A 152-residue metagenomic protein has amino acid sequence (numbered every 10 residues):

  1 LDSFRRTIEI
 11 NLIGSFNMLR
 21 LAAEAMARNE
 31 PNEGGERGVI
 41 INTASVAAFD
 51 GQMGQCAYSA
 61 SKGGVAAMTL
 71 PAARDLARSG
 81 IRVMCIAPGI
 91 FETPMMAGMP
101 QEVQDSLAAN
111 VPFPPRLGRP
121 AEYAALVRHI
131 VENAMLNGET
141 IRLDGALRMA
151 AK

Functional and structural regions predicted by a protein language model:
L1-N17, I41, V65: Catalytic Tyr-X3-Lys loop
E9, E102-E122: Catalytic Tyr-x(3-8)-Lys segment
L19, S61, T69: Active-site helix of classical SDR
E24, R74-D75: Alpha-helical segment proximal to the catalytic Tyr-Lys
S45: Residue(s) in the substrate-gating loop at a strand-loop-helix junction that position the organic substrate next
D50-C56: Active-site loop immediately N-terminal to the catalytic Tyr-X3-Lys motif of short-chain dehydrogenase/reductase
A77, R82, L136-E139: Short, small/polar-rich loop/turn modules that mediate ligand/substrate recognition or access, typified
R119-L143, R148: C-terminal substrate-recognition "lid" of short-chain dehydrogenase/reductases
